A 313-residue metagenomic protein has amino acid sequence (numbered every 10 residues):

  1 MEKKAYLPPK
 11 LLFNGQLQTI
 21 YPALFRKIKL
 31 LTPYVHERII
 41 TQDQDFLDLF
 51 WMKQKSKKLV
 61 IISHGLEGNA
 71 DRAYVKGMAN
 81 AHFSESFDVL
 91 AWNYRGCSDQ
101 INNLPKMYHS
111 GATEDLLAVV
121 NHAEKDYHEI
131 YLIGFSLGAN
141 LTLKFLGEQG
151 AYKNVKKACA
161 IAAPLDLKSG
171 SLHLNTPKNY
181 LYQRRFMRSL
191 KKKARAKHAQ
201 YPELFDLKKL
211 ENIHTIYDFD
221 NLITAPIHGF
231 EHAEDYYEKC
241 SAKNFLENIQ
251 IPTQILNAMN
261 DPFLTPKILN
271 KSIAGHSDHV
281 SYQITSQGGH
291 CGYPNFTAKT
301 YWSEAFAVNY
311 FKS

Functional and structural regions predicted by a protein language model:
N14-Q54, P294-A298: N-terminal cap/lid segment of alpha/beta-hydrolase-fold proteins
K57-G65: Short beta-strand element of the alpha/beta-hydrolase
A73-A91, A274: Short amphipathic alpha-helix adjacent to the substrate-entry channel of hydrolases
A81, R95-Y131: Catalytic nucleophile-loop/oxyanion-hole region of alpha/beta-hydrolase and closely related hydrolase-like folds
D126, Y131-P226: Alpha/beta-hydrolase-fold enzymes
I249, I255-N257, D261: Short beta-strand/loop motif that positions the catalytic acidic residue of the alpha/beta-hydrolase fold
G275-C291: Catalytic histidine neighborhood in serine/cysteine hydrolases with alpha/beta-hydrolase-type architecture
G288-W302: Catalytic histidine-centered segment of alpha/beta-hydrolase-like enzymes
